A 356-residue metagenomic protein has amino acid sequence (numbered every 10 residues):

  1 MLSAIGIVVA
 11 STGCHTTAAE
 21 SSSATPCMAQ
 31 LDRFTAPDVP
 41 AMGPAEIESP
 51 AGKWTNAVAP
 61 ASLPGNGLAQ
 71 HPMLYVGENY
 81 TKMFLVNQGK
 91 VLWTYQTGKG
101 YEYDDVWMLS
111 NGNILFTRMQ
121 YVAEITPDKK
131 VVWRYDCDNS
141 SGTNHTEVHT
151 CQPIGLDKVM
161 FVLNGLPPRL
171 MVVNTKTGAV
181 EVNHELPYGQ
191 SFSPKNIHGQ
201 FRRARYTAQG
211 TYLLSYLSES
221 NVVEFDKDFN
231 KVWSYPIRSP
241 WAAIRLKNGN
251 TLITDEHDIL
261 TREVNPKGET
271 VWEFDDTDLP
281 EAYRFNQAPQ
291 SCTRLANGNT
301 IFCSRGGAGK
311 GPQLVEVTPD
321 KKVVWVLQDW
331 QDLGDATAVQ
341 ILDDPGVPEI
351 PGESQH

Functional and structural regions predicted by a protein language model:
M1-G6: Sec-dependent N-terminal signal peptides
T12-G13: C-terminal motif of bacterial Sec signal peptides marking the signal peptidase cleavage site
T16: Short, conserved catalytic or interaction motifs in soluble domains
A19: A short, aromatic/hydrophobic, helix- or strand-capping loop or linear motif that either lines the entrance/gate
A24-H356: Histidine-/acidic-rich catalytic cores in large beta-rich domains
